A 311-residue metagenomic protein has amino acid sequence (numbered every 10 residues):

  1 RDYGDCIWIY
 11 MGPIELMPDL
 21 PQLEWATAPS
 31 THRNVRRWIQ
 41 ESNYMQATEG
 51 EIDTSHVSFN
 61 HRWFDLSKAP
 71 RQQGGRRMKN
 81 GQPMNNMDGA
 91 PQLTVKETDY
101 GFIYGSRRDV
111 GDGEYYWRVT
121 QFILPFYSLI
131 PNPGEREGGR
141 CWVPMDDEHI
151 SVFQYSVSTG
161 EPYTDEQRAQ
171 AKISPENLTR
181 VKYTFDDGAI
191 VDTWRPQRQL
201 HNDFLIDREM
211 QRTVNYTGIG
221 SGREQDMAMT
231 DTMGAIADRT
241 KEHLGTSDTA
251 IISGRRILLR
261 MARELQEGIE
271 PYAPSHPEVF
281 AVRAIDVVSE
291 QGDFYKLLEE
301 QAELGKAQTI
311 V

Functional and structural regions predicted by a protein language model:
D2-V311: C-terminal catalytic domain of Rieske-type non-heme iron oxygenases
